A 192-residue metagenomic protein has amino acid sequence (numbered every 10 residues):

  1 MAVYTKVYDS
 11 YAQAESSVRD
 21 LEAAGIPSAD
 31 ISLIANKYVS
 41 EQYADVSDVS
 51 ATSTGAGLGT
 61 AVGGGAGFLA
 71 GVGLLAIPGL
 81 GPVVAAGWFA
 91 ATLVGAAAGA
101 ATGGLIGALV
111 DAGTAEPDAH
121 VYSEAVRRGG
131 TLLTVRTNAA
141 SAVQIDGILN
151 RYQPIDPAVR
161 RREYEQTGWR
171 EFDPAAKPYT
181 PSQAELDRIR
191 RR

Functional and structural regions predicted by a protein language model:
M1-R192: Intrinsically disordered, low-complexity, hydrophilic segments
